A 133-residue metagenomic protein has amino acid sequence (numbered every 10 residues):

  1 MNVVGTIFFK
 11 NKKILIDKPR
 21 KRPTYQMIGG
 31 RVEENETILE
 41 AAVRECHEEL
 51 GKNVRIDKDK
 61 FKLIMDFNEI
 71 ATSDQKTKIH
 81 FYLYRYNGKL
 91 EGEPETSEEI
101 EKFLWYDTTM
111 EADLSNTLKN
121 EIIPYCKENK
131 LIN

Functional and structural regions predicted by a protein language model:
M1-I14: Conserved N-terminal beta-strand and adjoining loop/helix that marks the start of the Nudix/MutT-like hydrolase domain
N2, M65-E93, L104-D107, Y125-K127: Active-site-adjacent beta-strand/loop module that shapes the phosphate/pyrophosphate-binding cleft
T6, G29, I79-L83, I100: Residue-level detection of beta-strand scaffold positions
N11, R20-R22: Short strand-connecting beta-turns/loops that link adjacent beta-strands
D17: Conserved active-site beta-strand element of glycosyltransferases/polysaccharide synthases
P23-Y25, T96-N133: Nudix hydrolase/Nudix homology domain
M27-I64: The catalytic Nudix box helix
I28, E34, A71, I132-N133: Functional cleft and adjacent loop/helix regions within the main domain that mediate ligand binding or catalysis
